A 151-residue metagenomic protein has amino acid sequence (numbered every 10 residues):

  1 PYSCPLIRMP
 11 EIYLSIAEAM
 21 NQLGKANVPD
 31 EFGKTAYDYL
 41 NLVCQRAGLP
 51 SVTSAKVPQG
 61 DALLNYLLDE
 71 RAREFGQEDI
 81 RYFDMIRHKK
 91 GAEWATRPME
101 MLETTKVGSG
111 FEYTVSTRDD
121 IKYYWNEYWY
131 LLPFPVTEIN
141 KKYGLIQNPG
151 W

Functional and structural regions predicted by a protein language model:
P1-W151: Acidic/polar-rich alpha-helix caps and helix-coil junctions
